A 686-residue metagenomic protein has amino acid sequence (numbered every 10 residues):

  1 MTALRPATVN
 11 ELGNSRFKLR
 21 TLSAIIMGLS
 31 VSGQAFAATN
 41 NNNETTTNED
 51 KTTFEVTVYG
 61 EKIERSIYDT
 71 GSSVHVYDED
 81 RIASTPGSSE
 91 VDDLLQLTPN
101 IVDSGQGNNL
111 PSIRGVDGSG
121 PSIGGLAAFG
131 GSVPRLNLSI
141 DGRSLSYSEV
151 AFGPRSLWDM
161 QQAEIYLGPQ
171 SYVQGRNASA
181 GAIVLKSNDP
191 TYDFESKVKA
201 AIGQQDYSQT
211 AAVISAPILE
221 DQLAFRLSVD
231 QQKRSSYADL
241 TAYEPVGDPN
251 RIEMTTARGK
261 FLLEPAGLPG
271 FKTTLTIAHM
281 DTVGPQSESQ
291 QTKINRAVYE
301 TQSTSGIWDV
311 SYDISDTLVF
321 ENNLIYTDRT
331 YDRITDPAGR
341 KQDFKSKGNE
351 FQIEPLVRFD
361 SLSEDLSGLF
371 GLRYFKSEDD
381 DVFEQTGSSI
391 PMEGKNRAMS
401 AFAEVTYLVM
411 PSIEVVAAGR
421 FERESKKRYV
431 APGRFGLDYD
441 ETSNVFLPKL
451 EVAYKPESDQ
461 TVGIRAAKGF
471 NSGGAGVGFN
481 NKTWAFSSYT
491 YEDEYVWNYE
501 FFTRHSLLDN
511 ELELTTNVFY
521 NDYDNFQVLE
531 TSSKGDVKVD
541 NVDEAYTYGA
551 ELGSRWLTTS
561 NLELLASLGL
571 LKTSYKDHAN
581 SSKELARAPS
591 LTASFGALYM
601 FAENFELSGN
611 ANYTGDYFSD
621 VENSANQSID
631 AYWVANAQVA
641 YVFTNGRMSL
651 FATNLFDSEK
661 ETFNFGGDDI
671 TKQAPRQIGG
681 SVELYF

Functional and structural regions predicted by a protein language model:
L4, F470, D522, Y613-D620 (+1 more regions): C-terminal beta-signal and adjacent terminal beta-strands/loops of Gram-negative outer-membrane beta-barrel proteins
E55, V91, N109-P111, L126-A127 (+4 more regions): N-terminal periplasmic accessory domains that precede and gate Gram-negative outer-membrane beta-barrel machines
Y59, D92-G142: Extracytoplasmic beta-strand/coil segments of soluble accessory domains associated with Gram-negative outer-membrane
G125-L167: Short acidic/polar hinge/loop motifs at secondary-structure boundaries that mediate gating or recognition
E195-K197, I202-R234, A238-V283, Q302-W308 (+10 more regions): Transmembrane beta-barrel wall of Gram-negative outer-membrane proteins
G270-T304, R329-Q352, S377-N396: Flexible loop and strand-edge segments within Gram-negative outer membrane beta-barrel domains
D309-D313, V319-T335, K455, T461-A467 (+3 more regions): Membrane-embedded beta-barrel scaffold of Gram-negative outer-membrane proteins
L408-V415, Y520-D522, D540-E622, S681-Y685: Gram-negative outer-membrane beta-barrel transporters
